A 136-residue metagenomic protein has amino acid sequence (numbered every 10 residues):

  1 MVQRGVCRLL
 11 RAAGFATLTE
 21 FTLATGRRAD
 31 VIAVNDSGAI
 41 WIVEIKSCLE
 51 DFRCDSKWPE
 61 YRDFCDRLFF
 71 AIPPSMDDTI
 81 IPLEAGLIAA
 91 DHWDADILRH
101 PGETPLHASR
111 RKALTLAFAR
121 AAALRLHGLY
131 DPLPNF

Functional and structural regions predicted by a protein language model:
M1-T25, I80-F136: Non-catalytic C-terminal interaction segments of nucleic acid-processing enzymes
V2, R27, R53-K57: Amphipathic coiled-coil/heptad-repeat helices and related helical stalk/stem segments that mediate oligomerization
L10-R11, N35-D36, R62-D63: Flexible, charged surface loops at secondary-structure boundaries
F15, A39, D66: Short coil/turn segments at beta-strand junctions that form active-site/ligand-binding loops
E20-T22, E44-D51: Short, flexible loop segments at the rims of nucleotide/cofactor-binding pockets, characterized by
A29-I42: Active-site beta-strand-loop-beta-strand hairpin of nuclease catalytic cores that positions key catalytic residues
S47-D91: Catalytic cores of nucleic-acid endonucleases
